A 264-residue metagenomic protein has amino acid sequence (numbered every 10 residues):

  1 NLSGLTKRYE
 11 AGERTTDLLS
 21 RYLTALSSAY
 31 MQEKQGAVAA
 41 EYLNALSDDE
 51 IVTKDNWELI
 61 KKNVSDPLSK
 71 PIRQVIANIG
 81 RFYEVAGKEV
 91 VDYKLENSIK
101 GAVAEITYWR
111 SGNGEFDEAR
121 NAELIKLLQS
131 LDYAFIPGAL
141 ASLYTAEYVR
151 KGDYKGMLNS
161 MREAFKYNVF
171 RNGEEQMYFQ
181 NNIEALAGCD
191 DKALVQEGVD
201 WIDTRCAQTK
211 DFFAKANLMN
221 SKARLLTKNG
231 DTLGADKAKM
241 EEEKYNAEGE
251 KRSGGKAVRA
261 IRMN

Functional and structural regions predicted by a protein language model:
N1-N264: Oxidative protein folding and maturation machinery
